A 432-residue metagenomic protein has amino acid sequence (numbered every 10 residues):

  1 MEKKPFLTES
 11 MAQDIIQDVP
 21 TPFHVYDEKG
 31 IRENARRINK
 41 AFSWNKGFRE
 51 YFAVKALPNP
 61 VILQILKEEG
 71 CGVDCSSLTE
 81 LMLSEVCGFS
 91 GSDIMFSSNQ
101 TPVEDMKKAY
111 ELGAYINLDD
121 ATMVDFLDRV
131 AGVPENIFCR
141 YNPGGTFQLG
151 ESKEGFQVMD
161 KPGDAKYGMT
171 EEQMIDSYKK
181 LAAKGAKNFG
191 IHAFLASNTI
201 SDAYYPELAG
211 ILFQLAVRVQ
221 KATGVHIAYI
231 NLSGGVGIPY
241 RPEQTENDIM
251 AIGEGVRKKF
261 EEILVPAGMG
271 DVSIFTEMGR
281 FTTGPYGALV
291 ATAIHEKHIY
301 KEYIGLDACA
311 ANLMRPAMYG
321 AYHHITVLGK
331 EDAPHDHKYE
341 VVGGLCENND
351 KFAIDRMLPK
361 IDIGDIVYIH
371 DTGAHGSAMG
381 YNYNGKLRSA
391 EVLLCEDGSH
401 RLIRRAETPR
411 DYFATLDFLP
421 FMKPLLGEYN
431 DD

Functional and structural regions predicted by a protein language model:
M1-I116, A121-E135, G150, D176 (+4 more regions): A charged N-terminal "starter" segment
T21, R36, K40-W44, G132 (+9 more regions): Generic secondary-structure signature for well-ordered alpha-helical cores
I31, K55, S77, A109 (+6 more regions): Conserved, mostly hydrophobic/aromatic
A56-P58, T79, Q100-P102, D120-T122 (+7 more regions): Active-site-proximal loop/turn and secondary-structure-junction residues that shape catalytic pockets, frequently
C75, F96, L118, A193-A196 (+3 more regions): Conserved beta-strand positions
N136-N142: ATP-grasp fold ATP-binding core
T146-H295, L358, N384: Active-site loop/helix belt of alpha/beta enzymes
E261, M269-D432: Charged (often Lys/Glu-rich) extended helix/loop segments that serve as interaction or gating elements
